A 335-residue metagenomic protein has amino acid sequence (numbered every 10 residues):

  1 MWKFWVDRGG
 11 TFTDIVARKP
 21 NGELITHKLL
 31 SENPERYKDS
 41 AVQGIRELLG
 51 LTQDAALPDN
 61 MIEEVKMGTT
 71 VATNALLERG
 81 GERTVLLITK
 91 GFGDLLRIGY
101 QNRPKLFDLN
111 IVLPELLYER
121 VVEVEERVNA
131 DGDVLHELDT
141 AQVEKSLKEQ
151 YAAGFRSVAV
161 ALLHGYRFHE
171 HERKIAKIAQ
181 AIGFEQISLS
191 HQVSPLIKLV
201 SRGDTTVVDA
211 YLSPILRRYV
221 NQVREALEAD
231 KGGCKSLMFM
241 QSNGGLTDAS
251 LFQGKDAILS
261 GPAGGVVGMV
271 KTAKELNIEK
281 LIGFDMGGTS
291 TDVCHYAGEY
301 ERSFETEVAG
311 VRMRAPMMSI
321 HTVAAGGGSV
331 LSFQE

Functional and structural regions predicted by a protein language model:
M1-E335: N-terminally biased helix-coil "hinge/interface" segments that flank
